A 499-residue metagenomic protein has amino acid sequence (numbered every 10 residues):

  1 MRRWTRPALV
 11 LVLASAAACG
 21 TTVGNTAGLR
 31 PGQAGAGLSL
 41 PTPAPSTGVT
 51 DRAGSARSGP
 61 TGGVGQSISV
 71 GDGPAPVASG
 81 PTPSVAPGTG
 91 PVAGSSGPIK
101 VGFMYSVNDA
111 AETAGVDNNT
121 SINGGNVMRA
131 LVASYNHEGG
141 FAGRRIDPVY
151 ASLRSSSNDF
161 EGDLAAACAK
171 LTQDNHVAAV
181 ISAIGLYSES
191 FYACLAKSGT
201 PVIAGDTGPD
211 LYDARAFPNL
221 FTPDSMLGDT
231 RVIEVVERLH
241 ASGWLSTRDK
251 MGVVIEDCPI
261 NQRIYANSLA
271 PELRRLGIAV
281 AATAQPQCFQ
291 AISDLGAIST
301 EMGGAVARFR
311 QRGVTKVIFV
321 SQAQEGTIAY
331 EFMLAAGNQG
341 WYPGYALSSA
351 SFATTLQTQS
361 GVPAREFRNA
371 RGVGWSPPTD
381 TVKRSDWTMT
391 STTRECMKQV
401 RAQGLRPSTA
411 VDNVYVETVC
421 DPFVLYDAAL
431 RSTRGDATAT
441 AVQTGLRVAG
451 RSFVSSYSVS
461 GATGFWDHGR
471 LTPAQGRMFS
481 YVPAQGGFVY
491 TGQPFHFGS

Functional and structural regions predicted by a protein language model:
M1-V12: N-terminal export and membrane-targeting signals
C19-V23: Bacterial signal peptide processing site
T47-K170: N-terminal extracellular/periplasmic Venus flytrap/periplasmic-binding protein-like
V85-A86, N119-I122, E138-F217, D224-S225 (+2 more regions): Beta-alpha junction/loop-to-helix N-cap segments that form part of ligand/metal-binding clefts
V177-Q290, L295, Y342-N369: Extracytoplasmic ligand/sensor domains, especially the bilobed periplasmic-binding protein
S225, A335-C420, T491-H496: Extracellular/periplasmic periplasmic-binding protein-like sensory domains
Q403-V416, D427-G486: Segments of small-molecule ligand-sensing domains
